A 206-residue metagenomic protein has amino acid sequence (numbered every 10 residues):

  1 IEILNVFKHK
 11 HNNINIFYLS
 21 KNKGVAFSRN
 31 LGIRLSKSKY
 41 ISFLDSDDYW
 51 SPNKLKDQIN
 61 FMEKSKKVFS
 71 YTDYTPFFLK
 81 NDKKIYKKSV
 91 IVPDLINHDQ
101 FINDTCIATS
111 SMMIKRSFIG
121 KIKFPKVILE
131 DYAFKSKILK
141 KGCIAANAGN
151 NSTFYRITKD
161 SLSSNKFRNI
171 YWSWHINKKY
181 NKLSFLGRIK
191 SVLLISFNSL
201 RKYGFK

Functional and structural regions predicted by a protein language model:
I1, N30, S38, S51-E63: Short alpha-helix within the catalytic core of nucleotide-sugar-dependent glycosyltransferases
I1-Y18: Acidic donor-binding segment of Leloir-type glycosyltransferases
Y18-S36, D57: Glycine-rich, basic loop-to-helix element that forms the pyrophosphate-binding segment of sugar-nucleotide handling
R34, V92-W172: Conserved nucleotide-sugar donor-binding catalytic segment
I41: Short aromatic/hydrophobic "clamp" motif used to bind/position activated sugar donors
D45-Y49: The conserved acidic donor/metal-binding loop of glycosyltransferases
N53-I85: Conserved donor NDP-sugar-binding/catalytic core segment of glycosyltransferases
A145, N151-S152, K159-K206: Non-catalytic, C-terminal membrane-associated alpha-helical segments of glycosyltransferases
